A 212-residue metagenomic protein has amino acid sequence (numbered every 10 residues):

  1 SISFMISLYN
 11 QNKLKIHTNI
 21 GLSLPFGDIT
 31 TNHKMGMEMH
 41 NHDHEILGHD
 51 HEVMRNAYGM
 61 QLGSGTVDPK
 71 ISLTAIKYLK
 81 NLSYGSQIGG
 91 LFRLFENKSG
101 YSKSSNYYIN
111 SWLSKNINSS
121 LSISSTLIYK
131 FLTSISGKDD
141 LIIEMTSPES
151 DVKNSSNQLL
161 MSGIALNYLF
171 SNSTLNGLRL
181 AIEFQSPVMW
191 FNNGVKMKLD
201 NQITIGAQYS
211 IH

Functional and structural regions predicted by a protein language model:
S1-K98, E149, H212: Outer-membrane pore/translocation modules
K103-H212: Outer membrane beta-barrel transmembrane domains
